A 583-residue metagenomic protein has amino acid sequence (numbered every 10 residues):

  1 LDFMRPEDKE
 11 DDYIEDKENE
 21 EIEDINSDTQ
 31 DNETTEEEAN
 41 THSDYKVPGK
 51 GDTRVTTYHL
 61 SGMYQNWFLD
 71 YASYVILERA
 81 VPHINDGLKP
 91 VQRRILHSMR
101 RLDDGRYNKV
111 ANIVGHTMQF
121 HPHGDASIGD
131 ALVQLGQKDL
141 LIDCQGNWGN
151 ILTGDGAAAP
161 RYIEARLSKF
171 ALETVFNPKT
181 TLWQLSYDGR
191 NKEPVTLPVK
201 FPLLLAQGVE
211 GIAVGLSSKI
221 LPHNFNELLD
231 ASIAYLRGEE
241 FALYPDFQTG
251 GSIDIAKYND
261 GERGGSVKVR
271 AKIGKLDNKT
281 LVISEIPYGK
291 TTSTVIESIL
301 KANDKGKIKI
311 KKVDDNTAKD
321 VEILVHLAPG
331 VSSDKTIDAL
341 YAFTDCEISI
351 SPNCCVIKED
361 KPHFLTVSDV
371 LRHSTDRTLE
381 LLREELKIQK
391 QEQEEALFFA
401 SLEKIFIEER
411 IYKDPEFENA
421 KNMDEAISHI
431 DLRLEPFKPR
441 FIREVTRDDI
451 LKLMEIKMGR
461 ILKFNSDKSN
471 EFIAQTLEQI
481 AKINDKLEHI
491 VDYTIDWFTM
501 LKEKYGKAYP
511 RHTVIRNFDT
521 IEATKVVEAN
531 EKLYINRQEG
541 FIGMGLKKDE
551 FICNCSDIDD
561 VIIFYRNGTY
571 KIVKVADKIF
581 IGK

Functional and structural regions predicted by a protein language model:
F3-G264, L324: Catalytic phosphate-handling regions of large nucleic-acid enzymes and associated NTPases
F3-S43, G49-T53, V209-I212, L216-K583: C-terminal interaction appendages of subunits in large macromolecular complexes
